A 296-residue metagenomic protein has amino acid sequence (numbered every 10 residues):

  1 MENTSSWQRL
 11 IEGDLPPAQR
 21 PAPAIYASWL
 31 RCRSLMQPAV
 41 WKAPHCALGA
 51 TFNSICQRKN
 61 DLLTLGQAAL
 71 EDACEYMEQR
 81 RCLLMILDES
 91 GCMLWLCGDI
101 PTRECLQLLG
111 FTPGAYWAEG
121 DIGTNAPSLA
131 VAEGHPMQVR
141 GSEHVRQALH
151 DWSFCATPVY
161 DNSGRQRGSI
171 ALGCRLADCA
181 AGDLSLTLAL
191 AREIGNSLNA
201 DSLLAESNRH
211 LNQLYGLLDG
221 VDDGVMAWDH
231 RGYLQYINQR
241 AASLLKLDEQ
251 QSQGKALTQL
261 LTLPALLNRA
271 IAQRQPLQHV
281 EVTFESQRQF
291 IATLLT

Functional and structural regions predicted by a protein language model:
M1-S54, D61, I100: Non-catalytic regulatory/interaction regions at protein termini and inter-domain linkers
A50-Q79, L84, D88-S142: Regulatory sensory and allosteric helical modules in signal-transduction proteins and certain transcription factors
G66-M85, A200-A242: Sensory modules in modular signal-transduction proteins
E75-Q79, R146-W152, L217-D219, A272-Q273: Short loop/turn motifs at secondary-structure junctions and domain boundaries
M93-A126, L188, D222-P276: PAS-family sensory domains
S142-E143, D151-A156, A256-T296: PAS-family sensory/regulatory modules and their coupling/dimerization elements
S142-L176: Extended hydrophobic
C179-E193: Amphipathic alpha-helical "output/dimerization" segments
